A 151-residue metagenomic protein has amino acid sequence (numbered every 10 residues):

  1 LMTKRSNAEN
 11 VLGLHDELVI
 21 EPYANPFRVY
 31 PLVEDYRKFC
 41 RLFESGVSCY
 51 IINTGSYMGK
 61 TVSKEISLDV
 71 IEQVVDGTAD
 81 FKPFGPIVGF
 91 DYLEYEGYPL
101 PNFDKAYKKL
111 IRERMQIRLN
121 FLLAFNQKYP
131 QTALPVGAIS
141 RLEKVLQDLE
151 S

Functional and structural regions predicted by a protein language model:
L1-S151: Conserved NTP phosphate-binding and transfer environment spanning the P-loop NTPase/kinase superfamily
